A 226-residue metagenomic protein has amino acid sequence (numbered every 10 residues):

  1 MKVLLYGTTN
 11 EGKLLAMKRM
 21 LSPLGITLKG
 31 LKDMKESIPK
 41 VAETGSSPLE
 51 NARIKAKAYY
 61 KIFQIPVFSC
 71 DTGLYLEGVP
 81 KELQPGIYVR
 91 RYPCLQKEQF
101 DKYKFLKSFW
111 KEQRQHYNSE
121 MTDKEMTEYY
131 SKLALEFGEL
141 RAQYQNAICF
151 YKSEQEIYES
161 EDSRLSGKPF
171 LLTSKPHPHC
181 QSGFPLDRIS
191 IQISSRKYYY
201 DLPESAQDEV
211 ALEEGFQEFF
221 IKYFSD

Functional and structural regions predicted by a protein language model:
K2-L5, E11-R19, P23-D226: Anionic-ligand binding patches
